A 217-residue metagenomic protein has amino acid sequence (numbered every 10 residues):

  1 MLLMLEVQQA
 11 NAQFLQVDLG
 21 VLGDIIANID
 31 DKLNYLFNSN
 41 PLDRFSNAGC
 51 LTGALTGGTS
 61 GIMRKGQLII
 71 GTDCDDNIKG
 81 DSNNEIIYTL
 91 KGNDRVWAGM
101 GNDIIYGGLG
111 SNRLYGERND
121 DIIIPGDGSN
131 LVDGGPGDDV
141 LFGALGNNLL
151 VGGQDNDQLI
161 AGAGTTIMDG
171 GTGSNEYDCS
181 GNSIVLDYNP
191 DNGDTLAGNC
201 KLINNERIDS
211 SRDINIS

Functional and structural regions predicted by a protein language model:
M1-M4: Bacterial N-terminal signal peptides
E6-A12: Sec/Tat signal peptide C-region and signal peptidase I cleavage site
Q13-V21: Cleaved targeting-peptide boundary
L22-L33: N-terminal, immediately post-signal peptide pro-regions of secreted/luminal proteins
L33-F37, L42-W97, I208-I214: N-terminal segments that cap or nucleate solenoid repeat domains
I62, G71, G80, T89 (+13 more regions): Glycine-centered beta-turn/loop sites at beta-strand termini
S183-I184, D191-S217: Low-complexity acidic/polar repeat-biased segments
